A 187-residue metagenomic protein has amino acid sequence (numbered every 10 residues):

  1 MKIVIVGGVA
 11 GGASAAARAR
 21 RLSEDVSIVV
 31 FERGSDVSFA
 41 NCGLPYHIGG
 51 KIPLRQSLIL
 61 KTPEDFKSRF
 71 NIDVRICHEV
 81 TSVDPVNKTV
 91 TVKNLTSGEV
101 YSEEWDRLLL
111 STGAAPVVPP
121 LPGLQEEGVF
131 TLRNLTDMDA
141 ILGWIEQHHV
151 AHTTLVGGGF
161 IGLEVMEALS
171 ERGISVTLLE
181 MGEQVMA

Functional and structural regions predicted by a protein language model:
M1-D73, C77, T153, E167-A187: Beta1-alpha1 glycine-rich phosphate/pyrophosphate-binding loop at the start of Rossmann-like nucleotide-binding domains
M1-V4, E64-V156, E171: FAD-binding core/adjacent interface of flavoenzyme oxidoreductases
G7-G12, G113, G157-G162: Conserved phosphate-binding and hydrolysis motifs of nucleotide-dependent enzymes
G12, V37, V83, T89 (+4 more regions): Flexible, glycine-rich phosphate/dinucleotide-binding loops and adjacent beta-alpha linkers at cofactor/substrate
L44, L108-L109, L163: Generic leucine side-chain signal with a strong bias for well-ordered alpha-helical environments
L58-I59, Y101, I161: Residue-level preference for nonpolar/small residues embedded in alpha-helices
D84, E164, E180: Conserved acidic functional residues
